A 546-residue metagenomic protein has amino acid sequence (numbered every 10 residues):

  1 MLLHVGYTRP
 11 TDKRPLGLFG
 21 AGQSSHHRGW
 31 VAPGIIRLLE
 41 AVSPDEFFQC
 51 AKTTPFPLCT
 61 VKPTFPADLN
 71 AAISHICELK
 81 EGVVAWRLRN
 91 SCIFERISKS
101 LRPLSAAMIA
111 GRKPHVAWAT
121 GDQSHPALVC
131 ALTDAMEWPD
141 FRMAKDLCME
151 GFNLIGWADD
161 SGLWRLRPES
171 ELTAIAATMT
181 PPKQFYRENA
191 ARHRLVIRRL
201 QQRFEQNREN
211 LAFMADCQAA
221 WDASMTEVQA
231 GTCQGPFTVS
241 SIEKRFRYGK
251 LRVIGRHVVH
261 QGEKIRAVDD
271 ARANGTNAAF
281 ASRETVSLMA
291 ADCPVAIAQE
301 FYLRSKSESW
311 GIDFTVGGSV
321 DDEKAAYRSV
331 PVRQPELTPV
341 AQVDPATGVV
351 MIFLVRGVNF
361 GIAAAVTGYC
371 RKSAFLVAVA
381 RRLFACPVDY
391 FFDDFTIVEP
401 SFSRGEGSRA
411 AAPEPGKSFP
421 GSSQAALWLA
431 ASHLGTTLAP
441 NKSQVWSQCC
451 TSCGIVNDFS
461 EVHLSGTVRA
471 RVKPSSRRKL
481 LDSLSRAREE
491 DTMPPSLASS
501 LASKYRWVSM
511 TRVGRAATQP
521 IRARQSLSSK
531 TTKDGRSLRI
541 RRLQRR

Functional and structural regions predicted by a protein language model:
M1-W310, F314, S403, K417-L438: Intrinsically disordered, low-complexity regulatory segments at domain boundaries and processing junctions
R203-N210, D321, M351-A363, T396-S401 (+3 more regions): Glycine- and acidic
M214, A223-Q234, Q525-R546: Amphipathic alpha-helical
A215, A219, V228-C370, P474-S526: Catalytic-core region of right-hand nucleic acid polymerases
Y248-V253, A281, C293-I297, I397-F402 (+2 more regions): Eukaryote-specific, cytoplasm-facing alpha-helical/coiled-coil scaffolding segments in long proteins
A281-S287, R333-T338, R404-K417, N457: Short secondary-structure boundary/capping segments
V366-P413, F419-S422, A426: Active-site palm subdomain of RNA-directed nucleic acid polymerases
N441-T451, V456-F459: Short, conserved micro-motifs composed of acidic
